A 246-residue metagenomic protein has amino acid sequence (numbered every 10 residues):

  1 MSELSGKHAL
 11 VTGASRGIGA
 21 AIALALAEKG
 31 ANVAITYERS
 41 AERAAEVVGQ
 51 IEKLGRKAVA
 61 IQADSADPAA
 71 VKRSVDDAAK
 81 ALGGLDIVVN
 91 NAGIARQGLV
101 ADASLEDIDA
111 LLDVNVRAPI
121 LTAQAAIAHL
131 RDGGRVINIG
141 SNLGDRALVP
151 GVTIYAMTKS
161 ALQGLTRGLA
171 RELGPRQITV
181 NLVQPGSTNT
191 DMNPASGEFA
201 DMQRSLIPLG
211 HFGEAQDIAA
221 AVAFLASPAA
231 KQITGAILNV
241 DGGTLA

Functional and structural regions predicted by a protein language model:
S15-R16: Conserved glycine-rich cofactor-binding loop
A41, Q62-V75, L105, D217: The beta1-alpha1 cofactor-binding region of Rossmann-like NAD(H)/NADP(H)-dependent oxidoreductases
L99-V100, D107-L112, Q203: Substrate-binding pocket helix/loop in short-chain dehydrogenase/reductase
A123, T158, T166: Active-site helix of classical SDR
A128, R171-P175, K231: Alpha-helical segment proximal to the catalytic Tyr-Lys
R146, A223, T234-A246: Short C-terminal tail/terminal secondary-structure segment of NAD(P)H-dependent dehydrogenase/reductase domains
I207-I218: A conserved structural motif in NAD(P)-dependent oxidoreductases
